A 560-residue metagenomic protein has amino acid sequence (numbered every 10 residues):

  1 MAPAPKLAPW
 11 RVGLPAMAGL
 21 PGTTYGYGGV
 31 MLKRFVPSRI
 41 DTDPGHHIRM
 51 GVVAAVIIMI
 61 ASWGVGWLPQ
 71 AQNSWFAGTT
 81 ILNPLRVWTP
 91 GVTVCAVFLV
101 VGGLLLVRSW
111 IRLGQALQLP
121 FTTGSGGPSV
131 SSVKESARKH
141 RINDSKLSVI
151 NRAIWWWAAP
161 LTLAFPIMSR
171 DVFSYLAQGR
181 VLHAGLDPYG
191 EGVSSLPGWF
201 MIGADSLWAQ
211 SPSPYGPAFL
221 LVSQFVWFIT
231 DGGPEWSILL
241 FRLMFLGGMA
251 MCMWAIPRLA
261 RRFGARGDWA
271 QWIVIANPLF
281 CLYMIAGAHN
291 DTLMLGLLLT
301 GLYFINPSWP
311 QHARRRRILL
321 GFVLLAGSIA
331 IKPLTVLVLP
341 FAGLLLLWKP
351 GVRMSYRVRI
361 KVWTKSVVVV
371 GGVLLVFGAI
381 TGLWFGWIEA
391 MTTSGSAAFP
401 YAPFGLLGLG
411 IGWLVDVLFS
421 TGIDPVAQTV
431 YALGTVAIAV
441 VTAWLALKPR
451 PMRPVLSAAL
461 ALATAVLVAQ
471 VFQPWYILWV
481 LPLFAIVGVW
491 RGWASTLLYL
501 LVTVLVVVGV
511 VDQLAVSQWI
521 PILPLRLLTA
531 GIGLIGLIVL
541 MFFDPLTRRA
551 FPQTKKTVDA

Functional and structural regions predicted by a protein language model:
A8-M59, F76-P160, V455, F542-A550 (+1 more regions): Start-transfer (signal-anchor) and selected internal transmembrane alpha helices of multi-pass inner/ER membrane
I58-G64, A158-T162, L279, G371-I380 (+2 more regions): Aromatic-anchored segments of alpha-helical transmembrane domains
V101-Q115, W236-F263, L295-G296, T300 (+1 more regions): Transmembrane-helix motifs of polytopic, lipid-linked glycan transferases
L104-L106, G233, L375, T392-V468 (+1 more regions): Aromatic/glycine/proline-enriched transmembrane-helix motif characteristic of membrane-embedded glycan-assembly enzymes
G127-P128, K134, R138, N143-R242 (+1 more regions): Intramembrane catalytic core of multi-pass membrane enzymes that act on lipidic substrates
I154, M244-G247, L259, F263 (+4 more regions): Membrane-embedded helix bundles of polyisoprenyl
V338-G372: Perimembrane helix-loop-helix junctions
V489-A560: Aromatic-enriched
